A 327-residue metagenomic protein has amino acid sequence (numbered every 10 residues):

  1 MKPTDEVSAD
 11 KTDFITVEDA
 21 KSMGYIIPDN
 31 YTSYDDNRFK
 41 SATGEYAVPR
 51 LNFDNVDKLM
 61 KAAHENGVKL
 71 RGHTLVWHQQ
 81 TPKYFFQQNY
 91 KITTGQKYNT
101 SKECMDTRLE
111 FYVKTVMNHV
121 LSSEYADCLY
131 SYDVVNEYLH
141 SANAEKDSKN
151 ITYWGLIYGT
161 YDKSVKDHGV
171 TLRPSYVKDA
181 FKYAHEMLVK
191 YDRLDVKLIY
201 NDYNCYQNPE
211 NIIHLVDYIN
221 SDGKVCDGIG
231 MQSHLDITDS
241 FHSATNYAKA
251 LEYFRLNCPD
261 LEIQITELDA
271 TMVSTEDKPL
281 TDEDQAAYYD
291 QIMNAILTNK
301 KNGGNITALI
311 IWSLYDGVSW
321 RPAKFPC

Functional and structural regions predicted by a protein language model:
K2-D5, A144-E145, A180, Y206-D222 (+2 more regions): Distinct, well-ordered alpha-helical segments
K2-K11, T16: Glycan-processing catalytic domains of CAZymes
S8-T12, S22-M23, T115-L129, D217-G230 (+2 more regions): Structural recognition of alpha->loop->beta junctions
D13-I199, Y203-C205, P259-L261, A270-S274: Substrate-binding cleft and catalytic face of glycoside hydrolase catalytic domains, especially the flexible beta-alpha
I26, N66, R71-T74, S233-D239 (+2 more regions): His-enriched metal-coordination microenvironments in redox/metal-binding proteins
Y84-D106, Y206-N220, E283-N294, A323-C327: Short, electropositive alpha-helical surface patch
D133, E137-G169, R173, Y183 (+3 more regions): Aromatic-rich peripheral "rim/lid" segments of glycoside hydrolase catalytic domains that contact and position glycan
L198-I212, G228-G230: Beta-propeller domains
